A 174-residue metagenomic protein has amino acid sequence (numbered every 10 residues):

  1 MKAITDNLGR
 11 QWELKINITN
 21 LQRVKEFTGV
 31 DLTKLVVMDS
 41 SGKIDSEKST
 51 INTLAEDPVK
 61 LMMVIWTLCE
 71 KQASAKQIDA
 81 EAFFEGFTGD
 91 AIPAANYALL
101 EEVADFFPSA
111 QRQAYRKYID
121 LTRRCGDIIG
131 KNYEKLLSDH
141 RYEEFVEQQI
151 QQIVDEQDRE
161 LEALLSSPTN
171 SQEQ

Functional and structural regions predicted by a protein language model:
M1-R10, L32-N52, K71-Q174: Charged interaction scaffolds used for protein-protein
W12-L14: Short, isolated positions in well-ordered beta-strands
T19-V37: Short, surface-exposed, low-complexity cationic segments
E56-L68: Elongated alpha-helical scaffolds
